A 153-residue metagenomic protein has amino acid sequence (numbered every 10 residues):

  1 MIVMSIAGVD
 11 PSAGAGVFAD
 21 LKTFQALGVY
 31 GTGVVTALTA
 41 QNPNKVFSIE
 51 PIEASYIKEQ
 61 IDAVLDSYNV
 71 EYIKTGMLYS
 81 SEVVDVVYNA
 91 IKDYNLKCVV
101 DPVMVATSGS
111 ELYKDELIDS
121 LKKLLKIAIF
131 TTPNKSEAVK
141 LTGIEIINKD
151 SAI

Functional and structural regions predicted by a protein language model:
M1-Y72, K126, T142, K149-I153: Small-residue (G/A/S/T)-rich helix-start motifs and N-terminal tracts that mark the onset
D20, S80-V84, A138: Alpha-helix N-cap/helix-start and coil->helix boundary motif
Q41, M104-A106, A138-V139: A short, flexible beta-alpha/helix-coil linker loop
Q60, V64-K123, F130: Glycine/small-residue-rich loop that forms an oxyanion/phosphate-binding "nest" at active or ligand-binding sites
K114-I153: Conserved phosphate/ATP/ADP-binding segment of small-molecule kinases
